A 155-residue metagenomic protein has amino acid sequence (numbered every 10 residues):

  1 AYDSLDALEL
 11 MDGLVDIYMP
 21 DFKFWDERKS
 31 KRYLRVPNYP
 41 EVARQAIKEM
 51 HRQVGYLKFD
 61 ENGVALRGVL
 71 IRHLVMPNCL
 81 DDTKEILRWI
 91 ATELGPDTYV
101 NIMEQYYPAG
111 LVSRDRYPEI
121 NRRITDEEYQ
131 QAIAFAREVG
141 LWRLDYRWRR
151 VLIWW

Functional and structural regions predicted by a protein language model:
A1-R114: Conserved AdoMet/S-adenosylmethionine-binding subsite of the radical SAM
Y39-V42, E128, A132: Generic hydrophobic secondary-structure packing signal
R116-E119: Residues lining hydrophobic/aromatic ligand-binding pockets adjacent to catalytic sites
R122, E127: Flexible loop/N-cap segments at domain edges
Q130-W155: A cross-taxonomic marker for long C-terminal extensions/tails that follow the last structured domain
